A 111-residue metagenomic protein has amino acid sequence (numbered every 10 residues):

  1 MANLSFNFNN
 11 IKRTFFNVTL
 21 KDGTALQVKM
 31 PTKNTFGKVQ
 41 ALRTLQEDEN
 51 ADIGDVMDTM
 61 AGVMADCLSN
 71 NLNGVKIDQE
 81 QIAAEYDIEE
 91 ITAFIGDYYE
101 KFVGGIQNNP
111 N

Functional and structural regions predicted by a protein language model:
M1-N9: Short, intrinsically disordered N-terminal pre-domain segments
R13, T24, K29-N111: Short, surface-exposed, charged amphipathic helix/loop patches that serve as local interaction elements
L20: Acidic surface patches and DE-rich sequence motifs
